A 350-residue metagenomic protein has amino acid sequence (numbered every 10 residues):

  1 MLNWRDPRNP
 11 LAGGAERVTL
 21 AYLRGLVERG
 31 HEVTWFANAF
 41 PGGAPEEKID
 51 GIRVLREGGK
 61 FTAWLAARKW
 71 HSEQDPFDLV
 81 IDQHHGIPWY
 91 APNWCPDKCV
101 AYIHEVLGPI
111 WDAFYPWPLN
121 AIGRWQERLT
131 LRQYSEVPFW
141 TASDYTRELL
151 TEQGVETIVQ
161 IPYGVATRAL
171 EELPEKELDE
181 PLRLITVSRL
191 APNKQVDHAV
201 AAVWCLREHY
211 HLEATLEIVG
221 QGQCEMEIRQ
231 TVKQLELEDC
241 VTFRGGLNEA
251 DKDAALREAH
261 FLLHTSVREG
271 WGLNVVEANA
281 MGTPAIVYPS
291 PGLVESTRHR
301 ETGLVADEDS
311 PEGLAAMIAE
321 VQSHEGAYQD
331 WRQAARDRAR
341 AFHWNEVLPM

Functional and structural regions predicted by a protein language model:
P118-W140, E148: Membrane-proximal helix-turn-helix segments that form the acceptor-binding/catalytic region of lipid-linked
W140, K176-V203, E217: Conserved donor-binding/catalytic core segment of Leloir-type glycosyltransferases
Y145, G164: Carbohydrate-associated surface elements
R229-L247: Nucleotide-activated donor-binding/catalytic signature segment of Leloir-type glycosyltransferases, i.e., the conserved
C240, G313, E320, A327-A341: A short, well-ordered alpha-helix in the C-terminal region of glycosyltransferases
V267: Aromatic "clamp/platform" in nucleotide-sugar-dependent glycosyltransferases that forms part of the donor/acceptor
P284-V287, T297: Short hydrophobic beta-strand element within catalytic cores of glycosyltransferases and related nucleotide-activated
H299-R300, L304-P311, E320-E325: Conserved acidic donor-binding segment of nucleotide-sugar-dependent glycosyltransferases
